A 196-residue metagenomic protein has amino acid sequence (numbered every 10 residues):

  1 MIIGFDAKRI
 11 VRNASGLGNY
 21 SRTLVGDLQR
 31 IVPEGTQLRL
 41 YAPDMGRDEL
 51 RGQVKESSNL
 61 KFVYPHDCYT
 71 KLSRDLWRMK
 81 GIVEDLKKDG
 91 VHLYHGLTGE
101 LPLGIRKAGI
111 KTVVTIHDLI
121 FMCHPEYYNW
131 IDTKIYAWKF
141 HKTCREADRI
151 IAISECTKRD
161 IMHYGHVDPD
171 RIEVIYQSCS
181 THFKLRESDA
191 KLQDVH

Functional and structural regions predicted by a protein language model:
M1-H196: Carbohydrate transferase catalytic cores enriched for Leloir-type hexosyltransferases
